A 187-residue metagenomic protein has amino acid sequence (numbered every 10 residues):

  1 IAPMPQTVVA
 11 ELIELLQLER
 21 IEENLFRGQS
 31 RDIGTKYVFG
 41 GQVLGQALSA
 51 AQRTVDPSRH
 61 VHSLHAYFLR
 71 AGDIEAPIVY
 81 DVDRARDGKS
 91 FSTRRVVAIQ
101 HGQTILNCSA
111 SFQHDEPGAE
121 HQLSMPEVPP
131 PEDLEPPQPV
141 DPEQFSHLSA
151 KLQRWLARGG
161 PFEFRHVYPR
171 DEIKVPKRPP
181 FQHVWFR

Functional and structural regions predicted by a protein language model:
A2-R187: Terminal targeting signals and extreme-terminal segments of soluble enzymes
